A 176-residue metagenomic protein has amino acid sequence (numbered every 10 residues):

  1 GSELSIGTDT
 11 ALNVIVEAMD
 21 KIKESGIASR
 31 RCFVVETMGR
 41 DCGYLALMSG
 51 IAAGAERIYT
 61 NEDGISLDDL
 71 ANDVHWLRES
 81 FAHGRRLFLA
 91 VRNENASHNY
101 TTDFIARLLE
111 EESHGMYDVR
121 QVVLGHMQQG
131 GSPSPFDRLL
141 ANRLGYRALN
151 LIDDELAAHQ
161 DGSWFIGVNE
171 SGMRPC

Functional and structural regions predicted by a protein language model:
G1, G39, G64, H126-Q128 (+1 more regions): Acidic, glycine-rich active-site loops and adjacent beta-strand->loop/helix elements that engage anionic groups
S2-T10, G131-R138: Short beta-strand elements at the ligand-binding edges of bilobed clamshell
I6-Q121: Accessory alpha-helical/coil subdomains and C-terminal extensions that flank or cap enzyme catalytic cores
A106-C176: C-terminal non-catalytic interaction/assembly regions of soluble proteins
